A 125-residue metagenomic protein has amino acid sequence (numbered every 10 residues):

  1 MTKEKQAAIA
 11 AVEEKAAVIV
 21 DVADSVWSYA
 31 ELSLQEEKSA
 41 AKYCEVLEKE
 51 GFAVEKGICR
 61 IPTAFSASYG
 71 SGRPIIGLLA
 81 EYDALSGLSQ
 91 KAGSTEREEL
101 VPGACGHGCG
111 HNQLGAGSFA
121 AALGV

Functional and structural regions predicted by a protein language model:
T2-H107, N112, A116-F119, G124: Acidic/His- and Gly-rich active-site-bordering loop/insert found across diverse amide/peptide-bond hydrolases
